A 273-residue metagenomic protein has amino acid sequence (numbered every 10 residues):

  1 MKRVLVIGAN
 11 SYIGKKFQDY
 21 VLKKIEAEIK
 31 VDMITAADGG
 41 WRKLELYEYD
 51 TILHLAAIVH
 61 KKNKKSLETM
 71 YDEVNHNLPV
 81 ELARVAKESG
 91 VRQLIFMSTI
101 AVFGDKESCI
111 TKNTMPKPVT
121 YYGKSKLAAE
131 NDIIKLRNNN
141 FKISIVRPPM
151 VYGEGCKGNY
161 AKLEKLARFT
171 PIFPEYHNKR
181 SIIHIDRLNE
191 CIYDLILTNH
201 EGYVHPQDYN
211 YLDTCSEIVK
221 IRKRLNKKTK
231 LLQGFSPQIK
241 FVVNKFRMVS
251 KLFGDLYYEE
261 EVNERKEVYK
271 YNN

Functional and structural regions predicted by a protein language model:
R3-L22: N-terminal Rossmann NAD(P)H-binding glycine-rich loop of SDR-like oxidoreductase domains
G39-E88, V102-F103: NAD(P)H-binding glycine-rich loop region in Rossmannoid oxidoreductase-like domains and their noncatalytic homologs
V80-Y121, S144: Conserved Rossmann-fold NAD(P)-dependent oxidoreductase catalytic core, especially the SDR/UDP-sugar
F103, S144-K162: Flexible, glycine-rich beta-alpha linker
K117-S144: Active-site Tyr-X1-5-Lys
K165-I183, H205-Q207: A conserved pocket-lining segment of Rossmann-fold NAD(P)-dependent short-chain dehydrogenase/reductase
C191-M248: Mid/C-terminal beta-alpha module of Rossmann-like enzyme folds, strongest in SDR-family dehydrogenases/epimerases
L212, K230-L231, M248-N273: C-terminal amphipathic/interface module of NAD(P)-dependent oxidoreductases and related NAD-binding regulators
